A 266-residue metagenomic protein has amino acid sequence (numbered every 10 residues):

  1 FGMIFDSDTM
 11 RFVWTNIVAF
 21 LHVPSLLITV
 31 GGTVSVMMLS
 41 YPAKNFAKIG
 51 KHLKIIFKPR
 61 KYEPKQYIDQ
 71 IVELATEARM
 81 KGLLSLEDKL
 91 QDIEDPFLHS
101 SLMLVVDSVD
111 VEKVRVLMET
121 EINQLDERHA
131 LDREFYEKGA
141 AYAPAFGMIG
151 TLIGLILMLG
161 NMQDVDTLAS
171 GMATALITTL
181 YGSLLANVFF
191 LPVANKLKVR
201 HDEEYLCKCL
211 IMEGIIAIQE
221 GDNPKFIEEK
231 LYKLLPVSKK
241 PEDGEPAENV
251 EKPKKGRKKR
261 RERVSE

Functional and structural regions predicted by a protein language model:
F1-R11, N123-R200: Helix-termination/interfacial motifs at the ends of transmembrane alpha-helices
F5-R133, E204-E266: Large intracellular
